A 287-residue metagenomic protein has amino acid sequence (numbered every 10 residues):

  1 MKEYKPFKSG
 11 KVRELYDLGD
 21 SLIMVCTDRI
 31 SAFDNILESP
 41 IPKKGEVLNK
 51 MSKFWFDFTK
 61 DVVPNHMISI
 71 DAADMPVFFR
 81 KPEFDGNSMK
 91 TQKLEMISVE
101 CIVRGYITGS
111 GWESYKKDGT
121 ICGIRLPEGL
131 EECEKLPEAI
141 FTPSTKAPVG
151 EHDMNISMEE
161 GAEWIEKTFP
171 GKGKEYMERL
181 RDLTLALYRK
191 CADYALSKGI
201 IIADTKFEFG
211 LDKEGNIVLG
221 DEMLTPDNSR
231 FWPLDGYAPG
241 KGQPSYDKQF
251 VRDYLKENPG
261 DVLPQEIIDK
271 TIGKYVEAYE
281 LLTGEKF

Functional and structural regions predicted by a protein language model:
M1-P148, G260-F287: Active-site loop/lid in soluble adenylation, ligation, and acyl-transfer enzymes
F33, W112-E113, E214, N228-R230: Intrinsically disordered, low-complexity acidic/polar segments
D61-H66, K190-I202, G215, T283-F287: Surface-exposed helix-capping loop/turn segments at secondary-structure junctions
V103, I202-M223: Conserved metal-phosphate-binding beta-hairpin within the catalytic cores of diverse ATP-dependent phosphoryl-transfer
K117-I121, R125-E175, L219, M223-L282: Anionic ligand-binding catalytic core segments
G171-A203: A long amphipathic alpha-helix within ATP-dependent nucleotide-binding catalytic cores
